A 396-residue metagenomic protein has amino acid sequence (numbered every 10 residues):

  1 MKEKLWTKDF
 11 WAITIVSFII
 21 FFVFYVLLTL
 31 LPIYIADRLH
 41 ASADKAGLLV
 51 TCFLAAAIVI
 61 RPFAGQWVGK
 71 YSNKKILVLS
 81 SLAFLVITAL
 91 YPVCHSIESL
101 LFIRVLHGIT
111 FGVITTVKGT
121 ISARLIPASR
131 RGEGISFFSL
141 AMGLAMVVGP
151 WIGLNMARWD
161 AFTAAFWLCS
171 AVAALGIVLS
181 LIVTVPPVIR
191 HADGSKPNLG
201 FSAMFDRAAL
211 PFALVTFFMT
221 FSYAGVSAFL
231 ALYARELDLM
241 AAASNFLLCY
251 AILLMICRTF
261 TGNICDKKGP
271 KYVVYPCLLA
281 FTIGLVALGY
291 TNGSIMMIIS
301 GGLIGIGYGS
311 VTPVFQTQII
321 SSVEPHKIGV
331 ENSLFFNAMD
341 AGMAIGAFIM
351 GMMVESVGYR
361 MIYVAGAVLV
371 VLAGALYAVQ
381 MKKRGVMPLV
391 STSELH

Functional and structural regions predicted by a protein language model:
M1-T7, V185-A213: Juxtamembrane intracellular "pre-TM" segments in multi-pass secondary transporters
L54-P62, M146-V147, A251-M255, T259 (+1 more regions): Residue-level signature of mid-helix packing/kink "hotspots" within the transmembrane helices of 12-pass Major
V59-P92: Conserved MFS/SLC helix-loop-helix module at the cytosolic interface between two early adjacent transmembrane helices
L82-H95, A280-N292: C-terminal ends and interior cores of transmembrane alpha-helices in multi-pass membrane transporters/permeases
E98-L106, G284, I295-L303: Paired small-residue
V105-A141: Cytoplasmic helix-loop-helix junction between adjacent transmembrane helices in 12-TM secondary transporters
F137-L181: Helix-loop-helix hairpin linking two adjacent transmembrane segments in secondary transporters
S170-R190, L376-M381: C-terminal membrane-cytosol helix-exit motif in multi-pass small-molecule transporters
